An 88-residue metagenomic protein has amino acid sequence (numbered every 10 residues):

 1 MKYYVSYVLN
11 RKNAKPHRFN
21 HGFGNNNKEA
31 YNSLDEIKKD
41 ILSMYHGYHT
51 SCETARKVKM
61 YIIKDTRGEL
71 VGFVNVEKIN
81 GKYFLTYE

Functional and structural regions predicted by a protein language model:
M1-N25: Short aromatic-glycine-(Arg/Gly/Cys) micro-motifs in beta-strand/loop hairpins
F23-G24, K28-D35: Conserved aromatic
L34-K38, L42: Residue-level detector of alpha-helical secondary structure
S43-E88: Short, mixed-charge low-complexity intrinsically disordered segments
